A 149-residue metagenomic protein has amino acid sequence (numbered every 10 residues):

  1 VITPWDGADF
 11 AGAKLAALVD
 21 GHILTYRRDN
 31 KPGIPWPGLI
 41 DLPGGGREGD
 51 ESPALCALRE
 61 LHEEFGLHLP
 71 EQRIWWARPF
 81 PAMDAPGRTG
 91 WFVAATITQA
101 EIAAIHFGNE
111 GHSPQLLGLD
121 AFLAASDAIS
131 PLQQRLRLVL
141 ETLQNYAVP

Functional and structural regions predicted by a protein language model:
V1-D41, L69: N-terminal strand-loop-strand
L18, K31-P32, E63, V139-E141: General helical structural elements
G45-L132: Unchanged
L132-P149: Charged phosphate-binding loop/patch that engages nucleotide di/tri-phosphates or the phosphate backbone of nucleic
